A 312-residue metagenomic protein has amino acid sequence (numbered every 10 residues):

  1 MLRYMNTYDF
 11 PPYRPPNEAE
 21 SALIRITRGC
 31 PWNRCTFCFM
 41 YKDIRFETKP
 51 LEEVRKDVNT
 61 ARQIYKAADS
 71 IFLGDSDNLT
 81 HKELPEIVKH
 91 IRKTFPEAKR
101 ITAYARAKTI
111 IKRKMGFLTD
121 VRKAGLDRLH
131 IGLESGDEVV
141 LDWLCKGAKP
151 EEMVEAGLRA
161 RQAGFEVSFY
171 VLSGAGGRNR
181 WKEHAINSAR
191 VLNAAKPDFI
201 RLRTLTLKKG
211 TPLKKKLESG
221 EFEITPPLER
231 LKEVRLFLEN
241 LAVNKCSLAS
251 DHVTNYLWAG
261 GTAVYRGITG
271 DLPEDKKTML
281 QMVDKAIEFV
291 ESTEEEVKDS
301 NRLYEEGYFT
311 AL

Functional and structural regions predicted by a protein language model:
M1-E18, N193, F199-R201, L205-L312: Auxiliary Fe-S-binding modules of radical SAM enzymes
Y8-E53: Canonical Radical SAM [4Fe-4S] cluster-binding loop centered on the CxxxCxxC motif and its immediate flanking residues
A22-I24, I71, K99-A103, L129-I131 (+3 more regions): Hydrophobic faces of well-ordered beta-strands that scaffold small-molecule active sites in alpha/beta enzyme cores
C30, C38, V54, L73 (+6 more regions): Conserved, mostly hydrophobic/aromatic
V54, L84, K114, M153 (+3 more regions): Aromatic/hydrophobic pocket-lining residues that form the small-molecule binding cavity in soluble enzyme cores
R62-Q162, A242: Conserved SAM/AdoMet-binding glycine-rich loop
K108, G132, G136-V140, A160-H184 (+2 more regions): Conserved strand-turn element in the central/C-terminal portion of the radical SAM core barrel that lines
G116-L118, G177-A194: Catalytic cores of alpha/beta
